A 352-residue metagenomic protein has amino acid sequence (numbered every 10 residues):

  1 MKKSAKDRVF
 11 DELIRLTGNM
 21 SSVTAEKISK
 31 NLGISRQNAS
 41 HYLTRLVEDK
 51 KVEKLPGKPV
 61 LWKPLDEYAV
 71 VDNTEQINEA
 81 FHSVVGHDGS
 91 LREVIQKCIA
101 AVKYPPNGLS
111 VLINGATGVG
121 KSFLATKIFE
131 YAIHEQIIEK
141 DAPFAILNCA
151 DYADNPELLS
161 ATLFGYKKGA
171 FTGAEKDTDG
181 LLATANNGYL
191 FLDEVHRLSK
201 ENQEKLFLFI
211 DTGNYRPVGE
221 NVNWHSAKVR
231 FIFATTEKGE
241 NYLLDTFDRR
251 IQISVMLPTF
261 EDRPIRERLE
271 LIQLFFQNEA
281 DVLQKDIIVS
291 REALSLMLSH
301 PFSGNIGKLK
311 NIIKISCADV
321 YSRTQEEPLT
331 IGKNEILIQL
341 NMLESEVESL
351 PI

Functional and structural regions predicted by a protein language model:
M1-E79, E135-I137, K285-D286, L294: N-terminal accessory segments that target, anchor, or regulate ATP-driven/P-loop NTPase machines and associated
N19-S21, G188, F302: Flexible coil/turn residues that form the inter-helical turn or adjacent wing/linker of helix-turn-helix
N73-I95, E157, L296-S303: Dynamic helix-loop-helix/coil hinge segments at AAA+ ATPase domain boundaries and subdomain interfaces
A100-T172, G188, E194-H196: Conserved post-Walker A coupling segment in P-loop NTPases
G108, E135-E139, A170-L182, V195-H196 (+2 more regions): Conserved Walker
L124, E220-V229, K238-S345: Nucleotide-binding/hydrolysis machinery
A125-K127, Y152-F164, E175-D211, E240-R250 (+1 more regions): Conserved AAA+/SF3 P-loop NTPase catalytic/coupling segment centered on the Walker-B
F191-L192, V229-T236: Structural recognition of the conserved hydrophobic beta-strand(s) that form the central parallel beta-sheet of P-loop
